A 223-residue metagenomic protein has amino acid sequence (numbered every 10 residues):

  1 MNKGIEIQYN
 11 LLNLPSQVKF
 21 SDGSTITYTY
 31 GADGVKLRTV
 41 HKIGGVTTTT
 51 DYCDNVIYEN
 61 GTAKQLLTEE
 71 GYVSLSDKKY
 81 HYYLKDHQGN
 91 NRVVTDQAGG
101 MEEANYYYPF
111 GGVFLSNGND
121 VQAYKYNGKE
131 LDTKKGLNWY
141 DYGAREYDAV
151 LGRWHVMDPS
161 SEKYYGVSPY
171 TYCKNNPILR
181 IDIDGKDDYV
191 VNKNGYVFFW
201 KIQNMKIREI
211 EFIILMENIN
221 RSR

Functional and structural regions predicted by a protein language model:
M1-G31, L37-H81, N117-K125: Acidic/glycine-rich beta-solenoid
Q8, V18, T29, L84 (+7 more regions): Hydrophobic beta-strand positions
L11, S21, A32, E59-N60 (+6 more regions): Short, ordered coil/turn segments that flank beta-strands lining enzyme active or ligand-binding pockets
T49, A123, W139, P169 (+1 more regions): A residue-level signal for beta-strand positions that form part of recognition/binding surfaces within mature
D54, K64, E69, S76-G143 (+1 more regions): A motif-centric feature for acidic-aromatic and gly/ser/thr-rich catalytic loops and repeats
A98-V113, K135, G143-R145, A149-R221: Short turn/helix-capping motifs enriched in Asx and small/polar residues
